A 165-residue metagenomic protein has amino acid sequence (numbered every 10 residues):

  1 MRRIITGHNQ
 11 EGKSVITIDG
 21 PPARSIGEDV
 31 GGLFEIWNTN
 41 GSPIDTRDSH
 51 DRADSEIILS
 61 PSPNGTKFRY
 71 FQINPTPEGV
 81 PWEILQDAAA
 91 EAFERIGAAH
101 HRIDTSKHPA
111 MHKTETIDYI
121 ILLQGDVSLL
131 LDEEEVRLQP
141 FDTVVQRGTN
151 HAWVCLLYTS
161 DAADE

Functional and structural regions predicted by a protein language model:
M1-E56: N-terminal leader/capping segments at the start of a protein or of a new domain
K13, D126, N150-A152: Structural motif
I26-E28, I58-S62, V80-L85, H108-T114 (+1 more regions): Short histidine-centered beta-strand/loop micro-motifs that create catalytic or ligand/metal-coordination sites
R69-T114, G148: Conserved short histidine dyad/triad with adjacent acidic residue
H108, H112-Q139: A short beta-strand-loop-beta hairpin characteristic of the jelly-roll/cupin
L131, L138-H151: Conserved metal-binding segment of the jelly-roll/cupin
Y158-E165: Conserved small/polar residues in nucleotide/adenosyl-binding loops
